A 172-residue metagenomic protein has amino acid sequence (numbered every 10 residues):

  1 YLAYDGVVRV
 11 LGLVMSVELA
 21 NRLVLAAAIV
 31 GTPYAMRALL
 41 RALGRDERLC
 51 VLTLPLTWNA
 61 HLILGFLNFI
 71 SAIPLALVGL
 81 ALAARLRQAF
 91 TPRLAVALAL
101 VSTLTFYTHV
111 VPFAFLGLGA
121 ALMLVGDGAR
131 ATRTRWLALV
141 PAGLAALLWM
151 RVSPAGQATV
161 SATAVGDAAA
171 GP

Functional and structural regions predicted by a protein language model:
Y1, V96, V101-P172: Transmembrane catalytic cores of multi-pass membrane glycosyltransferases and polysaccharide-assembly enzymes
Y1-V17: Short hydrophobic/aromatic helix or loop-helix immediately within or flanking a transmembrane segment in polytopic
S16-V24, D46-L49, R93-A97: Membrane-interface starts of transmembrane alpha-helices
A20-V30, L67, L104-Y107: Hydrophobic alpha-helical transmembrane segments of multi-pass membrane proteins
L23-L43: Transmembrane-helix motifs of polytopic, lipid-linked glycan transferases
M36-T57: Transmembrane-helix signature of polytopic, membrane-embedded enzymes that assemble or transfer cell-envelope glycans
L64-A72: Short acidic/glycine- and proline-prone juxtamembrane loop motifs at membrane-interface regions of multi-pass membrane
G79-L94: Membrane-interface transmembrane helices that cradle and orient dolichyl/undecaprenyl
